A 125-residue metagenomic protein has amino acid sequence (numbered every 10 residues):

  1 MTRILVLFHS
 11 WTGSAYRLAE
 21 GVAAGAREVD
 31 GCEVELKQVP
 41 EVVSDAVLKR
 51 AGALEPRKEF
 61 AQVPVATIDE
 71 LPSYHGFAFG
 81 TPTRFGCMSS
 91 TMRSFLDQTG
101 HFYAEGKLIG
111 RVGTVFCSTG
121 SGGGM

Functional and structural regions predicted by a protein language model:
M1-K107: N-terminal beta1-alpha1-beta2 submodule of the flavodoxin-like/Rossmannoid cofactor-binding fold
I109-M125: Short, glycine-/small-residue-rich phosphate/pyrophosphate-handling segment
